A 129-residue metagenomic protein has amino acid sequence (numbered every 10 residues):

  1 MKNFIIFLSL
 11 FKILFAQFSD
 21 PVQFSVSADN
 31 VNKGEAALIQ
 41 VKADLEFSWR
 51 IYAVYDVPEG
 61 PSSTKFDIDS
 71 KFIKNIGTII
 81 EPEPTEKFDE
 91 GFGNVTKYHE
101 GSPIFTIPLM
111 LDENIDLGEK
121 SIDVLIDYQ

Functional and structural regions predicted by a protein language model:
N3-F15: Sec-dependent N-terminal signal peptides
A16-Q129: Extracellular/lumen-exposed scaffold segments
